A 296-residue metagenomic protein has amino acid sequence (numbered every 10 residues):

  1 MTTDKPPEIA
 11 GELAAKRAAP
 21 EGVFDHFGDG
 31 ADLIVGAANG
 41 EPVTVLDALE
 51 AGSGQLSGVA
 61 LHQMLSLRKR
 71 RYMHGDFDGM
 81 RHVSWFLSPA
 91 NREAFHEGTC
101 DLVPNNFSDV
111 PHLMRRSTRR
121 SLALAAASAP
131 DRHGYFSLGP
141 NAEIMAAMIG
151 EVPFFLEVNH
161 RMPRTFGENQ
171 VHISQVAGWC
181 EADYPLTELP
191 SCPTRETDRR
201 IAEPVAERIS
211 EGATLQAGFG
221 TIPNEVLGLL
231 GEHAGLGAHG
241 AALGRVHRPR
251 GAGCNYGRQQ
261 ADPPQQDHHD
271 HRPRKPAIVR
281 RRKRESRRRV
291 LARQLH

Functional and structural regions predicted by a protein language model:
M1-H296: Conserved alpha/beta enzyme-core scaffold
